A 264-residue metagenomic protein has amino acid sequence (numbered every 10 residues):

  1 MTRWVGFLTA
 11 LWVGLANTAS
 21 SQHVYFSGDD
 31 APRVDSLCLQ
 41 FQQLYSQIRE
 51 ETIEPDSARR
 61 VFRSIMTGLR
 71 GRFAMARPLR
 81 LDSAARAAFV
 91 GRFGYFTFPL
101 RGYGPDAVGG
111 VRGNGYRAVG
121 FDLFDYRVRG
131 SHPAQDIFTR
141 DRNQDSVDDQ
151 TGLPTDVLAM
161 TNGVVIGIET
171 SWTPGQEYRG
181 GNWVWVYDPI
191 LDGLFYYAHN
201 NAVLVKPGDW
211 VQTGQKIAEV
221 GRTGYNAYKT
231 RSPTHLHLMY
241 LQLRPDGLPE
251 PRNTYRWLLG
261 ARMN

Functional and structural regions predicted by a protein language model:
M1-W4: Positively charged n-region of N-terminal signal peptides that target proteins for export
G6-A16: Bacterial N-terminal signal peptides
S21-D156, R256-N264: Polar/charged, compositionally biased leader and regulatory segments
Q135-D149, G193, A198-N200, Y240-P249: Small beta-barrel nucleic-acid-binding modules, principally OB-folds
D141, E169, I190, N201-L204 (+2 more regions): A generic structural motif
Q150-P154, M160-N201, R231-H235: Zn2+-dependent peptidoglycan hydrolase active-site motif and core
D156-I168, V205-V220: Short, well-structured beta-strand-loop connectors
E177-V186, D209-N264: Conserved, short, structured surface segments that act as functional micro-motifs
